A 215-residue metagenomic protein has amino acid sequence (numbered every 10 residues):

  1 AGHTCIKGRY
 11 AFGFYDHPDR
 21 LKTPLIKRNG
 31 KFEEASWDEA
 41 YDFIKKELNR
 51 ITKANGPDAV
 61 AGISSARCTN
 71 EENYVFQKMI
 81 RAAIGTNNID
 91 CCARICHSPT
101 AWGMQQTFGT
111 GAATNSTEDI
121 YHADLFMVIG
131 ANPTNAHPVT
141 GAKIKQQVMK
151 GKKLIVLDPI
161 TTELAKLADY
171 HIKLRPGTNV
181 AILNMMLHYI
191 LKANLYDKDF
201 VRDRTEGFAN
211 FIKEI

Functional and structural regions predicted by a protein language model:
A1-L195, E206-G207, F211: N-terminal export/assembly segments and adjacent metallocofactor-ligating motifs of anaerobic energy-metabolism
D199-T205: Thiamine diphosphate
K213-I215: A charged, amphipathic alpha-helical module
